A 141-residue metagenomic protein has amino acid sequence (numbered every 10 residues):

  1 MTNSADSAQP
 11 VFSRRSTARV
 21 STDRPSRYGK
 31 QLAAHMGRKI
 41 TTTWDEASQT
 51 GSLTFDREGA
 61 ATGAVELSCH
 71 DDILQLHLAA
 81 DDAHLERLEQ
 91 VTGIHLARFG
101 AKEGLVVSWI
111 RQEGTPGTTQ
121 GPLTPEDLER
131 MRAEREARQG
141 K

Functional and structural regions predicted by a protein language model:
M1-R27: Terminal, regulation- and interaction-focused segments at domain boundaries
T22-R24, R57-G59, A80-D82: Beta-strand elements of well-folded, non-transmembrane domains
R24-R38: Amphipathic alpha-helical segments
Q31-H35, L67-D72, R87-F99: Extended Gly/Ser/Thr-rich low-complexity repeat segments, especially those forming or decorating extracellular
A34, R38-T62: Ser/Thr-rich, low-complexity intrinsically disordered terminal regions
G59-A80: Beta-strand/loop substructures that line and gate deep hydrophobic ligand-binding cavities in soluble
L78-T118: C-terminal structural segments of small proteins and small subunits
I110-Q139: Short, low-order "capping/linker" segments at domain edges
